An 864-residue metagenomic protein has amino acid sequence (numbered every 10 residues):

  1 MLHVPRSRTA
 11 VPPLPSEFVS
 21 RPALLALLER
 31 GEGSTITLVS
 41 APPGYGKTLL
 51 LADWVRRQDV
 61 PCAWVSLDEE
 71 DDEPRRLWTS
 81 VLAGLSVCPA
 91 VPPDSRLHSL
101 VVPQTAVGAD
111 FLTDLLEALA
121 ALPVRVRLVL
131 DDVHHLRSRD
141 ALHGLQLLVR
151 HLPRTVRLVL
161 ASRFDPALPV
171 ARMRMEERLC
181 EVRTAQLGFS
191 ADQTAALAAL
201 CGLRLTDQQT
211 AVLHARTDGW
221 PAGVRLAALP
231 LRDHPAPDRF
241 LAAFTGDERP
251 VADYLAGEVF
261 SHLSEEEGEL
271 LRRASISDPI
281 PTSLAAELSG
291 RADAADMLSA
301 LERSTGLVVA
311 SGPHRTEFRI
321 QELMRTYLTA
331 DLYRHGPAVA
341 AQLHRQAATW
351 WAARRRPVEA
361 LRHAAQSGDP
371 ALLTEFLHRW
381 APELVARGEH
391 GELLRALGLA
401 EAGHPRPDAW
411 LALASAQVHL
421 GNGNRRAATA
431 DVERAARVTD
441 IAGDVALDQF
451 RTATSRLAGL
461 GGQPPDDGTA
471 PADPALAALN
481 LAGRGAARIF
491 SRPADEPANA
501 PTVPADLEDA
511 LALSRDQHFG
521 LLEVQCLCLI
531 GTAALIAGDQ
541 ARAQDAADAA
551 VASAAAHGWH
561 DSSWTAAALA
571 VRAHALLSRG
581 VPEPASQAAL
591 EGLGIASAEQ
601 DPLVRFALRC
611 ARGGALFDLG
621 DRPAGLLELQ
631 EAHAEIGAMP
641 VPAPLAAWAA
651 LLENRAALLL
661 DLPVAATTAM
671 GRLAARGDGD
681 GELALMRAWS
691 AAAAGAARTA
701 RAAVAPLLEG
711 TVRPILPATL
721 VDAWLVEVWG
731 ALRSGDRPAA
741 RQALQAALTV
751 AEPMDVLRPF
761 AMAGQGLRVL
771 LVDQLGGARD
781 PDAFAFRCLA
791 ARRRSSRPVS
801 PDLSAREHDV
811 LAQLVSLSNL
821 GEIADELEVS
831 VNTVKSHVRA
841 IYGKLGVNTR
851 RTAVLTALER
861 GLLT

Functional and structural regions predicted by a protein language model:
L2-V11, S20-L24, L49-L51, T79 (+7 more regions): Alpha-helical sensor/transducer elements of the RecA-like P-loop NTPase core
I36-Y45, L51-V55, Q146, R163-F164 (+6 more regions): C-terminal boundary/linker of central alpha/beta nucleotide-binding cores
Y45, L49-R125, H135-R137: Conserved phosphate-binding/catalytic loops and adjacent sensor/switch elements of nucleotide-binding enzymes, spanning
L197-L200, A211-R216, A222-H234, F240-A243 (+4 more regions): C-terminal helical "lid" of AAA+/P-loop NTPase domains
E266, H335-A412, V418-N422, A427 (+2 more regions): Extended alpha-helical scaffolding segments used for macromolecular assembly and cargo binding
R303, L361, A381-P382, G398-E401 (+9 more regions): Amphipathic alpha-helical segments of tetratricopeptide repeats
R315, R356-V358, G368-A371, R406-W410 (+13 more regions): Alpha-solenoid helical repeat architecture
R792-N848, T852-T864: Helix-turn-helix DNA-binding segment
